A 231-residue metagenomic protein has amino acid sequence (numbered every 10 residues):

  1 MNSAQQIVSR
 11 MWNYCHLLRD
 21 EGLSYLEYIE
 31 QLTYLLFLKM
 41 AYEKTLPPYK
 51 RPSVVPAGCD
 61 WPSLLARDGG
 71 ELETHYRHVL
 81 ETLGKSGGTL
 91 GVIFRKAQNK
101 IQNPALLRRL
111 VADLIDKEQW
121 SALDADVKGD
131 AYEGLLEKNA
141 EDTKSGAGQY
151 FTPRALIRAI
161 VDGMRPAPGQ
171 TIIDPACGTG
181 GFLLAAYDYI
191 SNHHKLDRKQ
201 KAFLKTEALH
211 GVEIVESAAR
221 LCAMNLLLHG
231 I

Functional and structural regions predicted by a protein language model:
M1-P168, A223, G230: Non-catalytic, mostly N-terminal accessory regions of nucleic-acid modification and defense proteins
G146-I231: Conserved S-adenosyl-L-methionine
